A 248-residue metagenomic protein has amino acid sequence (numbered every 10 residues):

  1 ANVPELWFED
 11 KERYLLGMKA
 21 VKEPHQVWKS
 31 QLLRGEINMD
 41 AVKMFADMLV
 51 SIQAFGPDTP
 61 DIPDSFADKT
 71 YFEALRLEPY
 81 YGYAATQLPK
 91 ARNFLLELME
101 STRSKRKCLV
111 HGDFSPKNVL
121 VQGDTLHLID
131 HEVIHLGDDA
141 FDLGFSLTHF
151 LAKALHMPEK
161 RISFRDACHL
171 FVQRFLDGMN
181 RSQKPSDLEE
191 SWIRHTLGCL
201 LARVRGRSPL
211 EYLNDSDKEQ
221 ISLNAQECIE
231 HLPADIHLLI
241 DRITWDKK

Functional and structural regions predicted by a protein language model:
A1-D61: ATP-binding pocket architecture of kinase catalytic cores
M18-G35, A54, L77, A152 (+1 more regions): A glycine-centered beta->alpha junction motif in the catalytic cores of kinase/phosphotransferase enzymes
K19, I52-S101, D166: Active-site catalytic-loop/activation-segment of kinase and kinase-like phosphoryl-transfer enzymes
A74-R76, D166-G178, Q220-D235: Short, mixed-charge aromatic SLiMs
L96-F141: Active-site acidic catalytic loop and adjacent metal/ATP-binding pocket of ATP-dependent phosphoryl transfer enzymes
A140-S182, T196-N214: Active-site activation/catalytic loop segments of kinase-like enzymes and analogous catalytic loops in related
E159-I162, C199-K248: ATP/Mg2+ or Mg2+-diphosphate-binding catalytic cores that bind nucleotide phosphates or diphosphates via glycine-rich
D187-C199: Amphipathic alpha-helical protein-interaction segments enriched in hydrophobic
